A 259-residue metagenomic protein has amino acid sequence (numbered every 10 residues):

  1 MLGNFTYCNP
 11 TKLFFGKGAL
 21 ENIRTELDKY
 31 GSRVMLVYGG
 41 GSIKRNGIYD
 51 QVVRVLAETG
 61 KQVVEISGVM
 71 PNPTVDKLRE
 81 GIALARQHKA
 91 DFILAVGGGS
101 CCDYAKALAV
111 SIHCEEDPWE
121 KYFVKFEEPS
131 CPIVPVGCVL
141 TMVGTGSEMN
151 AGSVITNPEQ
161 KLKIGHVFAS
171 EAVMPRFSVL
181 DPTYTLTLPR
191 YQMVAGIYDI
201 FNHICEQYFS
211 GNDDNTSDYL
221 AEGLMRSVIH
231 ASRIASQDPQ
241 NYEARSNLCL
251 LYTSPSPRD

Functional and structural regions predicted by a protein language model:
M1-F92: ATP/NTP phosphate-donor binding region
T11, C114-D213: A glycine/threonine-rich phosphate-anchoring loop and its flanking beta-alpha core in nucleotide/phosphate-binding
R45-N46, V75, S100-A105, G146-M149: Short glycine/serine/threonine-rich phosphate/pyrophosphate-binding segments that cradle anionic phosphate groups
Y49-V53, R79-G81, A107-V110, N150-V154 (+1 more regions): Short, glycine/charged-enriched secondary-structure capping and boundary segments
A85-F123, I133-T141: A short, small-residue-rich loop immediately preceding and capping a beta-strand
R190-L251: C-terminal and late-domain segments of enzyme folds
Y252-D259: Conserved small/polar residues in nucleotide/adenosyl-binding loops
